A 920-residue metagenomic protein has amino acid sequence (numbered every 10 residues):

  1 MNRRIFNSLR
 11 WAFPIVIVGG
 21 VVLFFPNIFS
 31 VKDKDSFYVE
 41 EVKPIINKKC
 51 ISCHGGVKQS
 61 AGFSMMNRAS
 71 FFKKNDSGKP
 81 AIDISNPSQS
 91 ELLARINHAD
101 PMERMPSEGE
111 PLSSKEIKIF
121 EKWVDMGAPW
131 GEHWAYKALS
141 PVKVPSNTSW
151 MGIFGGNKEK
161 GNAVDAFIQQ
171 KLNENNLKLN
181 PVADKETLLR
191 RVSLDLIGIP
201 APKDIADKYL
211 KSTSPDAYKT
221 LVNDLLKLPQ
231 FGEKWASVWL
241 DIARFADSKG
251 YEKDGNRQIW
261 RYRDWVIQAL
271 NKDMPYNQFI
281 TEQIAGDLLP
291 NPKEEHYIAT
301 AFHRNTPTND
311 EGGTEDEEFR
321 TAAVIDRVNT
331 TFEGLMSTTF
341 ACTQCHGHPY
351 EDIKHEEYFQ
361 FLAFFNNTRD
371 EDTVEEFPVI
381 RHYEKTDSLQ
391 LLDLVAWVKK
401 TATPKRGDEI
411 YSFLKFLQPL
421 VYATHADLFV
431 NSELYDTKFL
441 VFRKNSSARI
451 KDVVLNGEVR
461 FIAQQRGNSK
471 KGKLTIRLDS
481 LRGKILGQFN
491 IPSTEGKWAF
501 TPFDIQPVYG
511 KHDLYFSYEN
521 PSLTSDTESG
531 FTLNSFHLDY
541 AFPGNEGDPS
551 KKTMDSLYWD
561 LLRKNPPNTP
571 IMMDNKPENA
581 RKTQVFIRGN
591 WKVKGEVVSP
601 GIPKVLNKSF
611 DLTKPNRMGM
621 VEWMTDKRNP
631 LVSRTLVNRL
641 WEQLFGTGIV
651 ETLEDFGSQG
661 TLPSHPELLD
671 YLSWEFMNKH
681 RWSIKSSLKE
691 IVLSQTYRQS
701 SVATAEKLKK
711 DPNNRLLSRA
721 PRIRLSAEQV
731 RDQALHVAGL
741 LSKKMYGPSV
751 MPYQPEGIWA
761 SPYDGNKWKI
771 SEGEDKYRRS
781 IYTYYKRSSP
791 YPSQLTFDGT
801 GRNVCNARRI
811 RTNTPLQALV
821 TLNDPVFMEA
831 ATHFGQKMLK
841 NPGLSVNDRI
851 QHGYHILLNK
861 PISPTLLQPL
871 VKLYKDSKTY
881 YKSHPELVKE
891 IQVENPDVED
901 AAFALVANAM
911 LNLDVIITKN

Functional and structural regions predicted by a protein language model:
F6-S8, G20-E121, D125-D165, Q169 (+10 more regions): Solvent-exposed helix-loop boundary motif
N7-G19, A217-K354, F361-L362, N366: Extended surface/linker regions that mediate inter-domain or inter-protein docking in multi-component redox
A12, G19, E890-N920: In a subset of proteins, long, contiguous C-terminal domains/tails are tracked
Y38, E108-W130, E375-G407, Y518-N520 (+1 more regions): C-terminal capping alpha-helices of c-type cytochrome domains
G155-R191, D195, P200-Q230, A246-P290 (+7 more regions): Primarily short, surface-exposed interaction patches in extracytoplasmic proteins
N366-R369, T373-L440, M745, P815-T832: Catalytic cores of secreted or luminal carbohydrate-active enzymes
A396-S556, D560-L561: Extracytoplasmic
